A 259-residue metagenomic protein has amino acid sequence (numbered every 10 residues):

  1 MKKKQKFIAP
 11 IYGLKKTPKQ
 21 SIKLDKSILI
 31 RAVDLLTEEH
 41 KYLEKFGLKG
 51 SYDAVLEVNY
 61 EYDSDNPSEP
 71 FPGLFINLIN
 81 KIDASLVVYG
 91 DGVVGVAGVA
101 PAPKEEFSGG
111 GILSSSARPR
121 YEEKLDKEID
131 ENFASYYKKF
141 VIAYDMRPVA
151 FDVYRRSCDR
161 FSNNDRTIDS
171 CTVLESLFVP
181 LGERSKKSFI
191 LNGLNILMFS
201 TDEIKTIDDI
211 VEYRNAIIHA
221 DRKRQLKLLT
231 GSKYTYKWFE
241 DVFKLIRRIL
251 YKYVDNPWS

Functional and structural regions predicted by a protein language model:
M1-D165, F243-K244, I249-Y253, P257: Charged, non-catalytic interaction/linker regions at domain boundaries that couple catalytic cores to substrate
P72, F133, K187-L191, E203 (+1 more regions): Short amphipathic alpha-helical segments that mediate assembly, nucleic-acid/protein binding, or membrane association
I79, D165, C171, I210-V211: Residue-level recognition of hydrophobic positions within alpha-helical transmembrane segments
F107-A117, E128, T167, T201-D209 (+1 more regions): Charge-enriched, short contiguous segments at helix-coil
A143-Y144, E183-K187, R214-N215, R222: A glycine-rich, aromatic-flanked flexible loop/lid motif
Y154-C158, N195-L197, K227-S232: Glycine- and acidic
R166-I204: Flexible secondary-structure boundary motifs
